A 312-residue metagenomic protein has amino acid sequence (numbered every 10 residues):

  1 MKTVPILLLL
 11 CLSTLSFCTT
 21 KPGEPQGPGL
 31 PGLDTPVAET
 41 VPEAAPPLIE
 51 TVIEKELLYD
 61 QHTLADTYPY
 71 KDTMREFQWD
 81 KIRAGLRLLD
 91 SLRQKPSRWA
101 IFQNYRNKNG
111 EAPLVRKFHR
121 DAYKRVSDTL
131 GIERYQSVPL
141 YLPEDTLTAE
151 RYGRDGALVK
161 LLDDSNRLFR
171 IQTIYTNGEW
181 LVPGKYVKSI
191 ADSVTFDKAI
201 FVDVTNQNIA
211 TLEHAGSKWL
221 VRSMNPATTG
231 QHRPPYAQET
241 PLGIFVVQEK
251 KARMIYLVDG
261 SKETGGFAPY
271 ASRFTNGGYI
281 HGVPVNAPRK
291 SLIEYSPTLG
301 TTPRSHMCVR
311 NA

Functional and structural regions predicted by a protein language model:
K2-L9: Sec-dependent signal peptide recognition, specifically the positively charged N-region followed immediately by
T14-F17: C-terminal motif of bacterial Sec signal peptides marking the signal peptidase cleavage site
T19-K21: Bacterial signal peptide processing site
G23-Y59, T63-A100, M254-A312: Exported/periplasmic cell-wall-interacting domains
E133-D145, M307, N311-A312: Short, structured beta-strand/loop micro-motifs enriched in basic residues and often containing a Trp
P143-D155: SH3/SH3-like (including bacterial SH3b) beta-barrel domains that bind proline-rich motifs or cell-wall ligands
D164, P183-K290: Gly/Pro-biased beta-strand-loop elements
F169-I174, I209: SH3/SH3-like beta-barrel fold
